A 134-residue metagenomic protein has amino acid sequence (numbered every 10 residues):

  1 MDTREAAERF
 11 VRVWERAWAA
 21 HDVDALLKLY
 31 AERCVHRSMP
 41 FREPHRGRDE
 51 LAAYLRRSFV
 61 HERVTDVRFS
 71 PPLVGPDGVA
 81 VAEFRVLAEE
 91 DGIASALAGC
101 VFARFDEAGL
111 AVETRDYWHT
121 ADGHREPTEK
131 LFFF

Functional and structural regions predicted by a protein language model:
M1-E32, F132-F134: Short, low-complexity N-terminal intrinsically disordered segments enriched in polar/charged residues
D2, A6, A52-F134: A beta-strand edge to alpha-helix "cap/lid" segment located at domain peripheries
V13-A17, H36-R37, L87-A88: Alpha-helix C-capping/helix-to-loop hinge sites
H21-L29, E50-H61: N-terminal short leaders/motifs
D22, H36-S38, D116: Acidic side chains
R33-V35, A94: Short hydrophobic/aromatic segments of transmembrane alpha-helices and their interfaces
V35-R46, V60: A short gly/proline-enriched turn/hairpin at secondary-structure junctions
